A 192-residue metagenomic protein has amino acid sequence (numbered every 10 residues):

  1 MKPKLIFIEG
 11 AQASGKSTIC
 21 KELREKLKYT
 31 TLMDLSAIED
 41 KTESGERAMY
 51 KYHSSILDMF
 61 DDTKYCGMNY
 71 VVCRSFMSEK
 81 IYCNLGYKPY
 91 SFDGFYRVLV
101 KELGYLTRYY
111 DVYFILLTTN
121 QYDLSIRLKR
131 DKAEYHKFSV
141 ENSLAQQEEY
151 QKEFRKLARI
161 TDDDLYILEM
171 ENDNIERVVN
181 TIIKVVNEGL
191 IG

Functional and structural regions predicted by a protein language model:
M1-P3: Phosphate-binding P-loop
I6, K132-Y135, E141, A145-G192: NTP-dependent small-molecule kinase module
I6, T31-M33, Y113-L117, Y166-L168: Hydrophobic/aromatic beta-strand patches that form the interior of the parallel beta-sheet core in alpha/beta enzyme
A11-S14, I38, S75-E79, N120-Y122 (+1 more regions): Short, solvent-exposed loop/turn segments at secondary-structure junctions
A11-S14, K21-N69, Y82: Conserved substrate/cofactor phosphate-moiety recognition/catalytic segment in nucleotide-dependent phosphotransferases
D61-Y65, Y105-Y110: Conserved catalytic network of the ASCE P-loop NTPase/AAA+ motor domain
V72-S75, D93-V100, L106-K129: Conserved phosphate-donor/acceptor-positioning beta-strand/loop module used by diverse small-molecule
K80-L99: A mobile, often basic/glycine-rich helix-loop segment that functions as the active-site lid/recognition loop
